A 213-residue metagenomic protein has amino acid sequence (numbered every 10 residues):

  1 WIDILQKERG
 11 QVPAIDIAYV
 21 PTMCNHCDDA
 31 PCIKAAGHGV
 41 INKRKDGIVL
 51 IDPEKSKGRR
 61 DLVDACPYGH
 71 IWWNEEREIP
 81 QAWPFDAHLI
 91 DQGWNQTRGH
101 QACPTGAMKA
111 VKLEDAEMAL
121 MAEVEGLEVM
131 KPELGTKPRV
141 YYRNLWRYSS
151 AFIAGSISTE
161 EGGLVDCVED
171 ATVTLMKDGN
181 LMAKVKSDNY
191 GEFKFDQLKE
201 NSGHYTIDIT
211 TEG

Functional and structural regions predicted by a protein language model:
L5-M23, P53-K55, R59-L164: Flanking helices and flexible, charged tails adjoining ferredoxin-like Fe-S electron-transfer domains in multi-subunit
A14-T22, D29-A30, K34-A35, K43-K45: Active-site-proximal cofactor/substrate-binding loop regions of enzyme domains
H26, K55, D196-K199: Short, flexible loop/turn segments at beta-strand junctions in immunoglobulin-like and fibronectin type III
I33-R60, D64: Glycine-rich active-site/cofactor-binding loop and its immediate structural neighborhood
E161-G163, K177-G179, G213: Solvent-exposed strand-loop boundary residues in beta-sheet-rich modules
E169-M176: Hydrophobic beta-strand segments
D178-K194: Short, acidic Ser/Thr/Gly-rich low-complexity loop/linker segments typical of extracellular and cell-surface proteins
E200-G213: A short, solvent-exposed loop/turn motif at the edges and junctions of modular extracellular/periplasmic domains
